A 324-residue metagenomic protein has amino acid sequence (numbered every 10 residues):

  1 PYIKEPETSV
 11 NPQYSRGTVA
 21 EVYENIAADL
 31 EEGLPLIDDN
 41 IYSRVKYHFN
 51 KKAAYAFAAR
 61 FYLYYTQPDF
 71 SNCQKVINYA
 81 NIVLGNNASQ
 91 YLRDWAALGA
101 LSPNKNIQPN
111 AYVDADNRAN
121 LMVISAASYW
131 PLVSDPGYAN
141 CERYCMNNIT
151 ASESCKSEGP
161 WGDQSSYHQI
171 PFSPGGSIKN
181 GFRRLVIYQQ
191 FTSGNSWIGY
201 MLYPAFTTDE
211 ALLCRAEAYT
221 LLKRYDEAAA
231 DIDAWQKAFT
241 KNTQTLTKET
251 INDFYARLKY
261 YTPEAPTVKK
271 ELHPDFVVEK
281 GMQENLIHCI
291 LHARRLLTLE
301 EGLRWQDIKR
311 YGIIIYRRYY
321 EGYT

Functional and structural regions predicted by a protein language model:
P1-S43: Aromatic-anchored glycine-rich loop motif in surface-exposed flexible loops
E21, Q67-V76, L222-A230: Structural helix-adjacent loops and short alpha-helical linkers that scaffold large soluble proteins
V22, S43-K46, N50, N72 (+3 more regions): Structural signature of alpha-solenoid helical repeat junctions
A27-E31, I37, K52-A96: Aromatic-residue-lined binding/catalytic grooves and analogous aromatic/hydrophobic interfacial grooves in multimeric
P35-H48, Y91-D94, Y200: Flexible helix-coil transition and linker loops at the boundaries of alpha-helical arrays
A58-R60, Y65, T208, R215-E217 (+1 more regions): Structural register within alpha-helical repeat arrays
C73-D209, Q244-V277, L297, G302-L303 (+2 more regions): Hydrophobic-face positions in mid-chain alpha helices that act as interaction patches
